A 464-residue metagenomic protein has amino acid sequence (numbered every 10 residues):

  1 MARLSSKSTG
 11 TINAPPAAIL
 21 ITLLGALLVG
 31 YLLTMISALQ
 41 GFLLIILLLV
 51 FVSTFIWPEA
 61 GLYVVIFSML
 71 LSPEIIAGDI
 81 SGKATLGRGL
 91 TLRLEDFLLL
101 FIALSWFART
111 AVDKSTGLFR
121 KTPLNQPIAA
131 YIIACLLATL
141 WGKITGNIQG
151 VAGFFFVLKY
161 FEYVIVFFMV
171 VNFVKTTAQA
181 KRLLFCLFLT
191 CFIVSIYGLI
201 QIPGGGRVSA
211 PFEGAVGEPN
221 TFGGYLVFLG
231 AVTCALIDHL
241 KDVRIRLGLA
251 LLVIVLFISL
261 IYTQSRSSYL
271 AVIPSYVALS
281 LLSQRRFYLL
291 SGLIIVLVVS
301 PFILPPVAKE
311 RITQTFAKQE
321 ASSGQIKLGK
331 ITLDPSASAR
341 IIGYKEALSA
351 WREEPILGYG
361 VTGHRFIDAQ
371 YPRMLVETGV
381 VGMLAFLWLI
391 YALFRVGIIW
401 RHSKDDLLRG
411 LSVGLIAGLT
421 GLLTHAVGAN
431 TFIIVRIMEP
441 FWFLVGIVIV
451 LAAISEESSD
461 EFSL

Functional and structural regions predicted by a protein language model:
M1-L33, I46-F51, A103, P127-L140 (+9 more regions): Alpha-helical transmembrane segments of multi-pass inner-membrane proteins
L27, L290, I294, A417-H425 (+1 more regions): Transmembrane alpha-helices of multi-pass inner-membrane enzymes
A38-L49, L71-I75, G89-A108, V157-I165 (+4 more regions): Membrane-embedded alpha-helical segments of multi-pass membrane proteins, especially the transmembrane helices
V52-F156, F161, L464: N-terminal hydrophobic segments of proteins, predominantly signal-anchor/transmembrane helices of inner/organellar
I75-R88, G142, G204-A215, L357-R373: Juxtamembrane membrane-water interface segments that cap and precede transmembrane helices
V208-A215, F302-I342, R352: Flexible juxtamembrane loops connecting transmembrane helices in multi-pass membrane enzymes that build or modify
P219, Q264-S267, F366-D368, A429-P440: Membrane-interface catalytic loops of GT-C/OST-like multi-pass glycosylation enzymes that act
G343, E353-I399, T420, T424-A426: A conserved mid-to-late transmembrane alpha helix and its immediate loop/hinge that forms the functional core
